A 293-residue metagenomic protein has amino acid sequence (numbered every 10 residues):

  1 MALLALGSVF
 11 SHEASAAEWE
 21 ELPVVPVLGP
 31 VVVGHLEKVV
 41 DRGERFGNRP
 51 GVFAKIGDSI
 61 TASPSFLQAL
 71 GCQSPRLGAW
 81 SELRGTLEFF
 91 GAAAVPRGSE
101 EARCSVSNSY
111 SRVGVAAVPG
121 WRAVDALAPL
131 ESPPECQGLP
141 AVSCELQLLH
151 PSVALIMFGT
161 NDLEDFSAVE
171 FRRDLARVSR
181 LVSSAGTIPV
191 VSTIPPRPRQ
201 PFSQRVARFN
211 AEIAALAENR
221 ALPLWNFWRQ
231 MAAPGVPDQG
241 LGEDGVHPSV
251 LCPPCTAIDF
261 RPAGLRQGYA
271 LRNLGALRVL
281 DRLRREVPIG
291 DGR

Functional and structural regions predicted by a protein language model:
M1-V9: Bacterial N-terminal signal peptides
S11-A16: Boundary at the C-terminal end of the N-terminal hydrophobic targeting segment
V25, F46-E170: Conserved SGNH/GDSL esterase-like catalytic core that processes O-acyl groups on lipids and polysaccharides
R49-V52, L149-L155, S183-V190, R220-P223: Loop/turn elements at helix/coil->beta-strand transitions in domains of secreted/extracellular proteins
I56-I60, I156-N161, S192-R197, N226-M231: Active-site-proximal beta-strand/loop segments in catalytic clefts of secreted hydrolases
P64-Q68, F166-E170, I194, P201-Q204 (+2 more regions): Short, solvent-exposed loop/turn and secondary-structure capping segments
T160-L163, V178-A211: Active-site segments of SGNH/GDSL-like serine hydrolases that catalyze O-acetyl group transfer/hydrolysis on lipids
R197-R293: Catalytic His-Asp segment of secreted/periplasmic serine-dependent ester chemistry enzymes
